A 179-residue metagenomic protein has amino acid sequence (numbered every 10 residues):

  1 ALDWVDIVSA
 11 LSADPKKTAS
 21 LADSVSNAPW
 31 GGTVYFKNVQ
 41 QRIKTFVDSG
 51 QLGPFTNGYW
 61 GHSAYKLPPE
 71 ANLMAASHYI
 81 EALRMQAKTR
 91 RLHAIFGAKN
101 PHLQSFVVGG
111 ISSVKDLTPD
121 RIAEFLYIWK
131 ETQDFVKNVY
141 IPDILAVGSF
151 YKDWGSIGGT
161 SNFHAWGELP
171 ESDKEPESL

Functional and structural regions predicted by a protein language model:
A1-L179: Active-site bordering "gate/hinge" segments that shape substrate access to catalytic or cofactor-binding pockets
